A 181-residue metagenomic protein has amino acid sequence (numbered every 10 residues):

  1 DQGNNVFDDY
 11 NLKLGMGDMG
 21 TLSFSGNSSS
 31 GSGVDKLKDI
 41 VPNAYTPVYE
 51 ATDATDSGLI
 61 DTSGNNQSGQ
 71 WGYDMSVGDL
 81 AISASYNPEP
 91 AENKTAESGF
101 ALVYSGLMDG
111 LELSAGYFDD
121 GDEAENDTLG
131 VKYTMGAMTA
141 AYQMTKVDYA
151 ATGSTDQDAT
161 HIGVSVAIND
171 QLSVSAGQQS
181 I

Functional and structural regions predicted by a protein language model:
D1-I181: Outer-membrane beta-barrel proteins
